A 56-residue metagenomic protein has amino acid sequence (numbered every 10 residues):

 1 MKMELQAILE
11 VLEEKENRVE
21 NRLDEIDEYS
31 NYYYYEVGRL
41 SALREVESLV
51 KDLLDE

Functional and structural regions predicted by a protein language model:
E4-E56: Short, charge-rich amphipathic interface segments used for partner binding and complex assembly
